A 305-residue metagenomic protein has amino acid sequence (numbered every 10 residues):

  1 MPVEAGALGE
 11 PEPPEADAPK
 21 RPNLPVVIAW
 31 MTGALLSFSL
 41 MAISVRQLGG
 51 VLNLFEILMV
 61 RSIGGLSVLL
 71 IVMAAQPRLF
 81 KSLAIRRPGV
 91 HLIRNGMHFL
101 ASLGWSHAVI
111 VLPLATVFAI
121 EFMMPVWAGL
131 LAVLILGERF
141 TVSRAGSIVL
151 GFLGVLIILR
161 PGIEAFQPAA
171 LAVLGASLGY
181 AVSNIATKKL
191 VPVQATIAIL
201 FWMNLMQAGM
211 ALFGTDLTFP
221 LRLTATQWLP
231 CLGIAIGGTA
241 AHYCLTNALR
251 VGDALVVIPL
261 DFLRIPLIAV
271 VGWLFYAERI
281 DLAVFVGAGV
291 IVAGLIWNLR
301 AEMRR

Functional and structural regions predicted by a protein language model:
M1-L36, L66-I93, L205-G233, Y243-D253 (+1 more regions): Membrane-interface interhelical linkers
G6, S143-L159, A176, A283-E302: Hydrophobic transmembrane alpha-helices of multi-pass small-molecule transport proteins
I28-M31, I85-N95, F140-F152, A169-L174 (+2 more regions): Cytoplasmic-side transmembrane-helix entry/capping segments in multi-pass membrane proteins
L35-L40, L70, N95-L103, P125-L130 (+8 more regions): Hydrophobic/small/kink-forming positions within alpha-helical transmembrane segments of polytopic membrane proteins
S39, I43-R46, L54-F55, L69 (+2 more regions): Transmembrane alpha-helical segments that form core, pore/gating elements of small-molecule transporters/exporters
N53-S67, S106-M124, F166-G179, T224-G238 (+1 more regions): Structural signature of hydrophobic alpha-helical transmembrane segments
H107, M124-G146, P266-F285: C-terminal transmembrane-helix exit sites in multi-pass transporters
V117-M123, L190-L205, H242-W273: Helix-helix packing/entry segments at the starts of transmembrane helices
